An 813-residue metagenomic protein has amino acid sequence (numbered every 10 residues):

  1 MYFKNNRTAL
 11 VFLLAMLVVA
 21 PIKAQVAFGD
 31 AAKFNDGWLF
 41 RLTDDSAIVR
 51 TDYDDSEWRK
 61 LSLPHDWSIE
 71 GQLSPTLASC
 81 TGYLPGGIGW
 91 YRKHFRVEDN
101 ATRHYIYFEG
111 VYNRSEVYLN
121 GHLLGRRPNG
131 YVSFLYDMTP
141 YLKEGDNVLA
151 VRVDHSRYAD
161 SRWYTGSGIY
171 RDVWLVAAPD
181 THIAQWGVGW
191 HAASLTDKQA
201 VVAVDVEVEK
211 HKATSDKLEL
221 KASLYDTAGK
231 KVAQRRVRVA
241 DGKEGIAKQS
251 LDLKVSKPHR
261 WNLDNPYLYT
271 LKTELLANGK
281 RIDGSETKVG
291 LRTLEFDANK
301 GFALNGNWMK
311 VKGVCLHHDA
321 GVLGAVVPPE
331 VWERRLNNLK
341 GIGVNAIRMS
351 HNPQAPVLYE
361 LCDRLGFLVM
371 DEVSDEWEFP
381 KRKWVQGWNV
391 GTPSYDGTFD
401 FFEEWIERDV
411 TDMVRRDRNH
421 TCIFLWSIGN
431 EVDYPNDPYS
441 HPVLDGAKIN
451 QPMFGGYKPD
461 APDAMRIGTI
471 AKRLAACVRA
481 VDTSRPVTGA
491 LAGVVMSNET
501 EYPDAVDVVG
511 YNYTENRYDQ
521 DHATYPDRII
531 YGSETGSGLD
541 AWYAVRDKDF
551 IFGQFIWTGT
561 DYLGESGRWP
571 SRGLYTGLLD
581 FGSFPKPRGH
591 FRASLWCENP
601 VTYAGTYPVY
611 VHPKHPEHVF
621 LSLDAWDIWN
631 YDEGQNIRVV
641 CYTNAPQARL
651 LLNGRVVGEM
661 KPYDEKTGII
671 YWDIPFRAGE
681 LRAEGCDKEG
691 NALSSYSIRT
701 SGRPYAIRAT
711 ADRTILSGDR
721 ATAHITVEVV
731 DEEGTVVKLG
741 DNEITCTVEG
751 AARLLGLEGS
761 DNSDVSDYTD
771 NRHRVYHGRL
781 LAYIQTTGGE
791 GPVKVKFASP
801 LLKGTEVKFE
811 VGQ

Functional and structural regions predicted by a protein language model:
V11-A20: Bacterial N-terminal signal peptides
D30-D52, S62-L63, W67-S68, T181 (+5 more regions): Substrate-binding clefts and catalytic carboxylate motifs of secreted carbohydrate-active enzymes
A32-F34, R41-D44, T81, G86-W186 (+5 more regions): Accessory beta-strand-rich segments of carbohydrate-active enzymes
T51-D54, D216-K221, N262-Y269, N636 (+5 more regions): Short flexible loop/turn segments that cap and initiate beta-strands
H65-P128, L135, V176, D180-G189 (+8 more regions): Active-site-adjacent substrate/metal-binding segments within catalytic domains of carbohydrate-active enzymes
M138, S250-W261, Y671-F676, T769-G788: Short, hydrophobic beta-strand segments
L142-E144, D205-D297, Y671-G679, D687 (+2 more regions): Extended acidic/polar, glycine-enriched regions that form or flank non-catalytic beta-rich accessory modules
